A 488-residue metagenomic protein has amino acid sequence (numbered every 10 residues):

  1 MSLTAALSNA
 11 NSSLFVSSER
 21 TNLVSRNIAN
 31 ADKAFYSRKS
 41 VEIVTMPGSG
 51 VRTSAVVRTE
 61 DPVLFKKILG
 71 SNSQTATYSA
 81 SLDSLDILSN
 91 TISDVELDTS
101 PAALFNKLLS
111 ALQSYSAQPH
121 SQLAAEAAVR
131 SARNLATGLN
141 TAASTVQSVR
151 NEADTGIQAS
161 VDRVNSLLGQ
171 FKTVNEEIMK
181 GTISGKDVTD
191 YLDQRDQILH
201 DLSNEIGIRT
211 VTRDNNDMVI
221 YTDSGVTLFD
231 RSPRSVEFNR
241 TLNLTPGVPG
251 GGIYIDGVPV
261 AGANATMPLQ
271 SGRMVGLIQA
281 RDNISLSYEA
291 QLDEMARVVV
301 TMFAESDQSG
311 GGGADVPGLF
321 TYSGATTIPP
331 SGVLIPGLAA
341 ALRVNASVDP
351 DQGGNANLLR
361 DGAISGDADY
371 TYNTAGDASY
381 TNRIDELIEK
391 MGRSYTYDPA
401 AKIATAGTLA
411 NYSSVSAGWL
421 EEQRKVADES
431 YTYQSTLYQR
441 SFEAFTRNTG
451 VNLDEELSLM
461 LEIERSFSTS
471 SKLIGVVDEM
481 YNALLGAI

Functional and structural regions predicted by a protein language model:
M1-I488: S/T-rich, low-complexity, solvent-exposed segments of bacterial secretion/appendage proteins
